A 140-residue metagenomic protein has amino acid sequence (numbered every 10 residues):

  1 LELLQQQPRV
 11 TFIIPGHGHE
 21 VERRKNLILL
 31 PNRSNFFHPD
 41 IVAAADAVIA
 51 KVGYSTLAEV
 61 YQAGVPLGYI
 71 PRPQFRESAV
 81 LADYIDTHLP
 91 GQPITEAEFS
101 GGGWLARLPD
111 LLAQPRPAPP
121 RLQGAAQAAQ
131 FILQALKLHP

Functional and structural regions predicted by a protein language model:
L1-A47: Donor-nucleotide binding loops and adjacent catalytic segments primarily of GT-B fold Leloir glycosyltransferases
Q5, A43, Y61-Q62, D86 (+2 more regions): Alpha-helix boundary recognition
R9-V10, V48, G91-Q92, Q114-P117: A general structural signal for well-ordered secondary-structure junctions
N32, Q62, P66-D110: Nucleotide-sugar donor-binding patch of glycosyltransferase catalytic domains
F36-V80: A donor-sugar binding/catalytic signature common to diverse glycosyltransferases and related nucleotide-sugar
V52, E96, P120: Small/polar loops that bind or transfer phosphate-bearing groups
L105-P140: C-terminal amphipathic helix plus adjacent low-complexity, charged tail appended to glycosyltransferase catalytic
